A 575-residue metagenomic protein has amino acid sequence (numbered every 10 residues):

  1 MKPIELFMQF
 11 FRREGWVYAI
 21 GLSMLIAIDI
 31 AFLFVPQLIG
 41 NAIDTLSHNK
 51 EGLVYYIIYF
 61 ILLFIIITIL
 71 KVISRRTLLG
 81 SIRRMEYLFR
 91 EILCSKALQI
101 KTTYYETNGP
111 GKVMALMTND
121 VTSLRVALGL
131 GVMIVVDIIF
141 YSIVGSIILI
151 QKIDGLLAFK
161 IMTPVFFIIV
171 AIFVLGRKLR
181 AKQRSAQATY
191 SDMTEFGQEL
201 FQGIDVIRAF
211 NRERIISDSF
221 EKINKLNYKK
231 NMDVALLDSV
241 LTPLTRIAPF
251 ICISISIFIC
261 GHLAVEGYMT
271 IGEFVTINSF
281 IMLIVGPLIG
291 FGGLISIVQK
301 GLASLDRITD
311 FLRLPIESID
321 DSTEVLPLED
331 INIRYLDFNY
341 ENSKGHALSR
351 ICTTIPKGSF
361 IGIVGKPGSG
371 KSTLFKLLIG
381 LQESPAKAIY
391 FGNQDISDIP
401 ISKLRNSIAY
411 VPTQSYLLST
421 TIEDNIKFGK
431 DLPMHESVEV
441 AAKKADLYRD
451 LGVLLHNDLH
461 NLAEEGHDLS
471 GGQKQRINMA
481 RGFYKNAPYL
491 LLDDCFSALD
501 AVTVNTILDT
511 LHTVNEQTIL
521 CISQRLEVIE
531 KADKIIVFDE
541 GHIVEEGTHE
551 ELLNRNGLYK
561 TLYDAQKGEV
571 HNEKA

Functional and structural regions predicted by a protein language model:
M1-F32, S47-Y56, S74-L78, I82 (+12 more regions): Membrane-integrated ABC transporters
R13, T102-T103, N119-L128, V132 (+6 more regions): An intracellular "coupling" helix at the cytosolic face of ABC transporter transmembrane type-1 domains
W16-Q37, Y56, F60, L78 (+5 more regions): Alpha-helical segments in transporter systems
Y18-I73, T77, I150-A158, G267 (+1 more regions): Transmembrane helix-loop-helix hairpins at lipid-water interfaces of multipass membrane proteins, especially the type-1
F34-N41, I66, V132-G176, M232-T276: A hydrophobic transmembrane-helix motif
R83, E91-A115, N119-V121, F196-S219 (+4 more regions): Short intracellular "coupling" helices and adjacent cytoplasmic loop segments at the cytosolic face of multi-pass
R212, L236, I284-F311: Cytosolic ends of transmembrane helices, especially the final helix of ABC transmembrane type-1 domains
P327-A575: ABC-type nucleotide-binding domain
